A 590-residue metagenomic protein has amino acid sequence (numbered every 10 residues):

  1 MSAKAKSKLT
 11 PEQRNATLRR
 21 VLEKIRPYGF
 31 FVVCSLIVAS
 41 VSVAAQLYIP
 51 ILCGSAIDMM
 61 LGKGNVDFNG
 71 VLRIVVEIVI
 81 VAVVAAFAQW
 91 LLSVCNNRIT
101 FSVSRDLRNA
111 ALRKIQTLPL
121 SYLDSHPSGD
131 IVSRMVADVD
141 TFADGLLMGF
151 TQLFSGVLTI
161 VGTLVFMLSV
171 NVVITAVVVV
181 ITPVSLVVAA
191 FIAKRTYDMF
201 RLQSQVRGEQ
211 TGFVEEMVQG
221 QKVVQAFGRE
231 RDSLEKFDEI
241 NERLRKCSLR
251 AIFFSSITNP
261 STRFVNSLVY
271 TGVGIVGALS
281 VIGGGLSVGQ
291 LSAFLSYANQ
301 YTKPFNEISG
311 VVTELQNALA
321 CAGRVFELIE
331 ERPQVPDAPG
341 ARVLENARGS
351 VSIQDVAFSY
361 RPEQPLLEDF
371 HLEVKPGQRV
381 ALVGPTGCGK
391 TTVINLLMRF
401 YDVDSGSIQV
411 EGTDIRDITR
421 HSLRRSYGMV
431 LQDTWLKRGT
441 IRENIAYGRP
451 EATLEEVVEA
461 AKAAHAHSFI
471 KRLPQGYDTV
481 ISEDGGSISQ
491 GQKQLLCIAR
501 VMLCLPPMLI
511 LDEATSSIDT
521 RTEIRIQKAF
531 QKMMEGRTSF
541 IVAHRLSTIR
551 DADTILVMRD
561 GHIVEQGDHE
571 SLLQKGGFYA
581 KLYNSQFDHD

Functional and structural regions predicted by a protein language model:
M1-Q46, L61-V75, L92-N96, T100 (+8 more regions): Membrane-integrated ABC transporters
S2-P11, F101, N109-S133, A137-V139 (+6 more regions): Short intracellular "coupling" helices and adjacent cytoplasmic loop segments at the cytosolic face of multi-pass
P27, L120-S121, A137-L146, F150 (+7 more regions): An intracellular "coupling" helix at the cytosolic face of ABC transporter transmembrane type-1 domains
V32-A88, L168-V173, G284-V288: Transmembrane helix-loop-helix hairpins at lipid-water interfaces of multipass membrane proteins, especially the type-1
V41-A45, I49, V79, V83-T100 (+4 more regions): Hydrophobic alpha-helical membrane-associated segments
Y48, G54, V81-V84, F150-A193 (+1 more regions): A hydrophobic transmembrane-helix motif
R229, F253, Y270, Q300-L328: Cytosolic ends of transmembrane helices, especially the final helix of ABC transmembrane type-1 domains
E330, D337, L344-D590: ABC-type nucleotide-binding domain
